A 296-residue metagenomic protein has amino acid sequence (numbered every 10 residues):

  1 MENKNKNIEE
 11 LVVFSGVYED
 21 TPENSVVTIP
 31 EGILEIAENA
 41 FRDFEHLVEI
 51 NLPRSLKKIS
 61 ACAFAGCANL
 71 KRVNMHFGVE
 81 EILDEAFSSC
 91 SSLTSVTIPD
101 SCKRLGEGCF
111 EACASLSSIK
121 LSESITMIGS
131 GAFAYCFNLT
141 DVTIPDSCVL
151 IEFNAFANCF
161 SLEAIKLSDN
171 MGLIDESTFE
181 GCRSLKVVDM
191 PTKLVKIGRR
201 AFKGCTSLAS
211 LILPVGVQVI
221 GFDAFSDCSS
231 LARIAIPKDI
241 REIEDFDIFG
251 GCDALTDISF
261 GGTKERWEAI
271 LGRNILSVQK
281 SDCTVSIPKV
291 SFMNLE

Functional and structural regions predicted by a protein language model:
M1-V12, T21-E35, E45-K58, A68-E81 (+9 more regions): Structural signature of tandem-repeat unit edges
G16-V17, A37-A40, S60-A63, L83-A86 (+7 more regions): Consensus positions within tandem repeat domains that build extended binding/scaffold surfaces
A65, R273-I275: Short, glycine/charged-enriched secondary-structure capping and boundary segments
F246, I270-L271: A short acidic (Asp/Glu
